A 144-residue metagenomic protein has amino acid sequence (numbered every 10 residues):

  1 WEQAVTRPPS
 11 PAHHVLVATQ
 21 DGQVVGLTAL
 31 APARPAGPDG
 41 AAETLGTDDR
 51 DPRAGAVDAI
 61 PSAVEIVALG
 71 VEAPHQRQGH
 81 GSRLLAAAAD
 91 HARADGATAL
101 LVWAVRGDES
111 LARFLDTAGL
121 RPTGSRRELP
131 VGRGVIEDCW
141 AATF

Functional and structural regions predicted by a protein language model:
W1-E72, L85-A86, H91, E128 (+1 more regions): Acetyl-CoA-dependent GNAT
V24, E109-S110: Short alpha-helical
E65, A99, S110: Amphipathic alpha-helical recognition patches that constitute DNA-binding helices
E72-P74, Q78, G107: Active-site acidic-Proline motif in GNAT/NAT acetyltransferases
A92-A104: Conserved GNAT acetyl-CoA-binding A-motif
L101-V105, D116-D138: Conserved catalytic-core motifs of GNAT/GCN5-like acyltransferases
